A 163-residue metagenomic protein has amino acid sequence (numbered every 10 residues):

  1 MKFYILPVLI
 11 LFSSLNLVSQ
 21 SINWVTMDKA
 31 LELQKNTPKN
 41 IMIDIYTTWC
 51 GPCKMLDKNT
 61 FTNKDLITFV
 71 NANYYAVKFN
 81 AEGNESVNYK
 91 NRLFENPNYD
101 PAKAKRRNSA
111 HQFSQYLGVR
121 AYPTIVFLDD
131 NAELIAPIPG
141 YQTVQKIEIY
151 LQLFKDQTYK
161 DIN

Functional and structural regions predicted by a protein language model:
M1-I22: Bacterial Sec-dependent N-terminal signal peptides
S21-W24, N63-K105: Thiol-based oxidoreductase modules, predominantly thioredoxin-like and allied folds used for disulfide exchange
N23-I41, V70: A short beta-strand-turn-helix
T37-K54: Short active-site neighborhood of thiol/selenol oxidoreductases, capturing the structured segment around
K54-K58, L128: Detector for the c-type heme attachment site
A76, Q112-F113, A121-P137: A short, hydrophobic beta-strand/beta-hairpin element that forms part of a small beta-sheet core
N98, K105-T124: Short flanking/linker segments adjacent to small metal-binding domains or redox-active Cys/His motifs
D129-D130, L134-N163: Thiol-/selenol-based redox modules, centered on thioredoxin-like and closely related oxidoreductase domains
